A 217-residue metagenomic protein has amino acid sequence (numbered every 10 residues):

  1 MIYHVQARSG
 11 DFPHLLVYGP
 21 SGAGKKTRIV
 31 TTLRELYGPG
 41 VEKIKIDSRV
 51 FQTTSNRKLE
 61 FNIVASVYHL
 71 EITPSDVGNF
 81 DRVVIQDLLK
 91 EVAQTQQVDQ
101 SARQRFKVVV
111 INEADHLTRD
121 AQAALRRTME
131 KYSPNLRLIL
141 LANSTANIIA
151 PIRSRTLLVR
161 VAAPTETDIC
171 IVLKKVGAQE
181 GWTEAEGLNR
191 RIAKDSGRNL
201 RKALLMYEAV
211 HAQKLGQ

Functional and structural regions predicted by a protein language model:
M1-A123, P134-I139, A150-P151: P-loop/Walker A NTP-binding region and its immediately flanking N-terminal helices in P-loop NTPase folds
V77-Q217: Non-catalytic interfacial helical region
